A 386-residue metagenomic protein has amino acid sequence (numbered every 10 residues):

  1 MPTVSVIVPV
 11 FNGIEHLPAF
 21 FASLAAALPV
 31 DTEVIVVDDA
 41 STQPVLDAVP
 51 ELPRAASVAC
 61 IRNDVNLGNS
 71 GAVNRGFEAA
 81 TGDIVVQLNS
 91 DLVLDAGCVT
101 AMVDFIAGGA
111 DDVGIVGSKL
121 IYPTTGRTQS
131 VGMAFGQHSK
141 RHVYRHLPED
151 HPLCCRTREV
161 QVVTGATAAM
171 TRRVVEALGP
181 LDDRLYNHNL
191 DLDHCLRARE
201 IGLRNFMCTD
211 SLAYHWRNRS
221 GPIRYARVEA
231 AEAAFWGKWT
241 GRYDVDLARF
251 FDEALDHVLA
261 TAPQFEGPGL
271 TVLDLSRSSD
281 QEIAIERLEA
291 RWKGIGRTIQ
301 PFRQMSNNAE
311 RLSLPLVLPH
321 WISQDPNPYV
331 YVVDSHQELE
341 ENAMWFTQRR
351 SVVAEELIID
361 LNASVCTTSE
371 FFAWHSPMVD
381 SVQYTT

Functional and structural regions predicted by a protein language model:
M1, I115, T124-T125, G136-E159 (+3 more regions): C-terminal, non-catalytic tails of nucleotide-sugar-dependent glycosyltransferases
V4-H16, F20, A27, V37 (+2 more regions): A conserved hydrophobic helix/loop-capping motif in glycosyltransferases and polysaccharide synthases
A22-D31, A290-K293: Short, acidic, metal-binding catalytic loop of nucleotide-sugar glycosyltransferases
D38-D47, V65: A conserved acidic beta->alpha catalytic loop
N63-A80: Glycine-rich, basic loop-to-helix element that forms the pyrophosphate-binding segment of sugar-nucleotide handling
V85: Short aromatic/hydrophobic "clamp" motif used to bind/position activated sugar donors
A96-G136: Conserved donor NDP-sugar-binding/catalytic core segment of glycosyltransferases
A101, E159-G179, R184-L212: A short, conserved alpha-helix in the catalytic core of glycosyltransferases
